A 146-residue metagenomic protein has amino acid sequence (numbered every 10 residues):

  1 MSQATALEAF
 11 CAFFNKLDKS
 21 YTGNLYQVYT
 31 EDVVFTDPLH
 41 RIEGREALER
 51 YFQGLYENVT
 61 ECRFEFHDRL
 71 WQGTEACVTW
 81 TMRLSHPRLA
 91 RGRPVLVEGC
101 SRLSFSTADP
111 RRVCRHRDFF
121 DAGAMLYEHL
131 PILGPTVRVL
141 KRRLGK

Functional and structural regions predicted by a protein language model:
S2-S20: Short, aromatic-enriched amphipathic alpha-helices that serve as compact interaction elements
A4-L7, G23-Y26, T30-A76: A solvent-exposed, acidic/Ser-Thr-rich amphipathic alpha-helical stretch
L7-C11, E49, G134-K141: Generic detector of well-ordered alpha-helical segments enriched in charged/polar residues, highlighting helical
A12, K16, V34-F35, P87: General structural signal for alpha-helix termini and helix-helix connectors
R63, W71-K146: A beta-strand edge to alpha-helix "cap/lid" segment located at domain peripheries
